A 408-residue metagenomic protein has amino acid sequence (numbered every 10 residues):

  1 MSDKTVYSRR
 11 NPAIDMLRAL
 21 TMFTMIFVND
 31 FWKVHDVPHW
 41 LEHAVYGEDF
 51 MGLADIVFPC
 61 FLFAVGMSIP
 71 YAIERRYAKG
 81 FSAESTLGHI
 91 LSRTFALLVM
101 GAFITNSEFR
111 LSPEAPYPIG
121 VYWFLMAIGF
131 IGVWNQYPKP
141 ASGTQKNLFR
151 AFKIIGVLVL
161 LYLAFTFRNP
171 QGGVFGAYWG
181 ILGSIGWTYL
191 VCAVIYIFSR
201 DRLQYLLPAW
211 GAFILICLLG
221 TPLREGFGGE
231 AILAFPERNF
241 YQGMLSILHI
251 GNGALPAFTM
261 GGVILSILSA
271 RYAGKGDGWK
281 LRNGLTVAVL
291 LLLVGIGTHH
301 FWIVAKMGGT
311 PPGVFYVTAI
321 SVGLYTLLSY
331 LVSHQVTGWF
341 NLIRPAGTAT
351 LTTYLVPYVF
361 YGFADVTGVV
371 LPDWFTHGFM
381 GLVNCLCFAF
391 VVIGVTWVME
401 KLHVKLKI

Functional and structural regions predicted by a protein language model:
M1-I408: Alpha-helical transmembrane segments and their immediate juxtamembrane cytosolic regions
